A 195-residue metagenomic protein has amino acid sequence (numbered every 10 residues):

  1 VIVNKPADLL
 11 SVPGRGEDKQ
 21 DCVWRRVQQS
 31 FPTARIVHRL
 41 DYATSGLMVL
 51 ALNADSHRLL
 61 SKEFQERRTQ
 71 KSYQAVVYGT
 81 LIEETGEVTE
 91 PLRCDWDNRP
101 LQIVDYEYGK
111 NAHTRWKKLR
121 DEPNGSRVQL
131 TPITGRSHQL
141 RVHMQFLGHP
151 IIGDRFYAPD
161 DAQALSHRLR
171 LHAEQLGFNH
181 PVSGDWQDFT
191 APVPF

Functional and structural regions predicted by a protein language model:
V1-H113, R120-P123, R170, F195: RNA pseudouridine synthases
P6-S11, K110, S137-F195: Pseudouridine synthases involved in rRNA/tRNA modification
E17, T134-G135: Short alpha-helix boundary/capping motifs
A54, I133-T134: Loop/turn elements at beta-strand to alpha-helix junctions within RNA-recognition modules
V128-T131: Short histidine-centered loop motifs in beta-beta connectors
